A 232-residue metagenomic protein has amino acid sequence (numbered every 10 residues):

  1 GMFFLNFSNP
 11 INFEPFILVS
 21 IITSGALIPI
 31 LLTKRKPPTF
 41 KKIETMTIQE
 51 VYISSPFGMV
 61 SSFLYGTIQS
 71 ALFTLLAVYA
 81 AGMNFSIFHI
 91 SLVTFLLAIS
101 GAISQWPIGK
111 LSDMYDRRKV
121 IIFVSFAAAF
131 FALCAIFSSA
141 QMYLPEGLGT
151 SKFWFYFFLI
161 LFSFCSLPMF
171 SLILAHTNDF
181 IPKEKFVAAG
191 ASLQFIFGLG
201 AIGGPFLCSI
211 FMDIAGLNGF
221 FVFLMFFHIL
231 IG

Functional and structural regions predicted by a protein language model:
G1, I87, I181-L193: Loop-to-transmembrane helix entry/capping segments in MFS-fold secondary transporters and related SLC/MFSD carriers
M2-N9, S20-F40, I231-G232: C-terminal membrane-cytosol helix-exit motif in multi-pass small-molecule transporters
L5-S8, S104-D116, M212-D213: Helix-to-loop junctions at the C-terminal end of transmembrane segments in multipass secondary transporters
N6-I21, I210-H228: A membrane-interface helix-boundary motif in multi-pass transporters
S20, K119-C134, M225: Structural signature of the two symmetry-related core transmembrane helices
G58-S61, Q69-Y79, M83, I90: Helix-loop boundary and gating motifs at the non-cytosolic
L167-I181: Intracellular juxtamembrane helix-capping segments at the cytosolic ends of symmetry-related transmembrane helices
K185-D213: A late C-terminal transmembrane helix in Major Facilitator Superfamily
